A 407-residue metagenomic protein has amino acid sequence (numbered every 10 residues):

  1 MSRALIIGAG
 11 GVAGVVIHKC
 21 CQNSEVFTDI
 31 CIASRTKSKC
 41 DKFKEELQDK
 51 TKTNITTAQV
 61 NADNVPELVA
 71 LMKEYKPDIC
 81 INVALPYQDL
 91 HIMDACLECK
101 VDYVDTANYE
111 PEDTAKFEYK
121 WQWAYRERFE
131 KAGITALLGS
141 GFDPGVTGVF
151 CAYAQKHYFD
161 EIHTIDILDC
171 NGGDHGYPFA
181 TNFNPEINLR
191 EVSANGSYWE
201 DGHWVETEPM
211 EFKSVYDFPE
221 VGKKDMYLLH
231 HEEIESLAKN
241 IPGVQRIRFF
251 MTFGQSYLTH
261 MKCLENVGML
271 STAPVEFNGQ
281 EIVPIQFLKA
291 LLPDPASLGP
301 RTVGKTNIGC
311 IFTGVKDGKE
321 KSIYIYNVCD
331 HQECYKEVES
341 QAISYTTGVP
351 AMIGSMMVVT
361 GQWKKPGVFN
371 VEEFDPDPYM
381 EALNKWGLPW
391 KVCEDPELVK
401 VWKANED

Functional and structural regions predicted by a protein language model:
A4-G11: Conserved N-terminal Rossmann-fold NAD(P)-binding element of oxidoreductases
A13-I17: N-terminal Rossmann-fold NAD(P) dinucleotide-binding loop
T36-K39: Helix N-cap at the beta1-alpha1 junction of Rossmann-like dinucleotide-binding domains, i.e., the first residues
D49-N64: Rossmann-fold cofactor-recognition segment
N61-P77, Q88: Conserved Rossmann-fold cofactor-binding substructure of NAD(P)-dependent oxidoreductases
V83-P86, A95-E118: ADP-ribose/adenylate-binding Rossmann-like module
A107-T135: Rossmann-fold NAD(P)-binding glycine/threonine-rich loop
K156-D407: C-terminal catalytic/substrate-binding lobe primarily of soluble NAD(P)-dependent oxidoreductases
